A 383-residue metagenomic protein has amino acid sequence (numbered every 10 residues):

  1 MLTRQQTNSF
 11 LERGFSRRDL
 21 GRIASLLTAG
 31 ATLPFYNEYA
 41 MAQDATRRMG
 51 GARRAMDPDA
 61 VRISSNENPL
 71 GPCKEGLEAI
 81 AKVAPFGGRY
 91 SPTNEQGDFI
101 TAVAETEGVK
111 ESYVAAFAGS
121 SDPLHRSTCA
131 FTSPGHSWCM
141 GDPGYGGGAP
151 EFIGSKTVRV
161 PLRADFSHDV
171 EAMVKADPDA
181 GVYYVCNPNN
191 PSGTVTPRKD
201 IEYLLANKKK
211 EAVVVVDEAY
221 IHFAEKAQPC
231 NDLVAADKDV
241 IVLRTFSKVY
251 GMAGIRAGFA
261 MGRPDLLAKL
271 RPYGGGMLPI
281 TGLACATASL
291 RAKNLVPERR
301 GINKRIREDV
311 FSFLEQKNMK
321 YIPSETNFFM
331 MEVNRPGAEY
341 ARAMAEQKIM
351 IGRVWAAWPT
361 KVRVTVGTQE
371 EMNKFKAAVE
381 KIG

Functional and structural regions predicted by a protein language model:
M1-F15: N-terminal secretory signal peptides
F15-Y36: N-terminal export leaders
E38-S121, R126: N-terminal small-domain helix-loop-helix segment of the aminotransferase-like
A130-V185: PLP-dependent aminotransferase-like
L162-A164, K304, L314-Q347: Conserved PLP-binding catalytic core of the aspartate aminotransferase-like
V170-P178, P191-V214, E218-V249: Active-site pre-lysine segment of PLP-dependent enzymes
D239-I322: PLP-dependent aminotransferase class I/II
A343-Q347, W355-G383: PLP-dependent enzyme catalytic core of the Aspartate aminotransferase-like
